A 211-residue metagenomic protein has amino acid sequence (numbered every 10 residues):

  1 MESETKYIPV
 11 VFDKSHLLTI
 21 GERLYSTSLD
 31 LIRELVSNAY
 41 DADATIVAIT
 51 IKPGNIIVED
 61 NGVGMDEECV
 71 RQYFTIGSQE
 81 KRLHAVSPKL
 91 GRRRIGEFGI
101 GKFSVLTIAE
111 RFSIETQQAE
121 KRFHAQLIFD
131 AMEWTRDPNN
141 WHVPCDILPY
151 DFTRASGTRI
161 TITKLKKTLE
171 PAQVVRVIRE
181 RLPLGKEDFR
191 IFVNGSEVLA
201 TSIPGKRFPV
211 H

Functional and structural regions predicted by a protein language model:
M1-R159: GHKL (Bergerat-fold) ATPase N-terminal catalytic module, capturing the glycine-rich phosphate-binding loop and acidic
N140-H142, P149-H211: Glycine/threonine-rich ATP-lid/beta-loop region of ATP-binding domains
